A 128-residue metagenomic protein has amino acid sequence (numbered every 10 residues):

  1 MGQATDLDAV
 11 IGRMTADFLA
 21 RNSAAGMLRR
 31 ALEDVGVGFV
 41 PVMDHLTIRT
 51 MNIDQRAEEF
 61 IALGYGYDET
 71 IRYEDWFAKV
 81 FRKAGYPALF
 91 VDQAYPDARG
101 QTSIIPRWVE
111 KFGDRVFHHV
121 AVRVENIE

Functional and structural regions predicted by a protein language model:
M1-E69, V80-E128: Glyoxalase I/VOC metalloenzyme domain signal
E74-F77: Short acidic/glycine-enriched loop/turn segments that link adjacent beta-strands
